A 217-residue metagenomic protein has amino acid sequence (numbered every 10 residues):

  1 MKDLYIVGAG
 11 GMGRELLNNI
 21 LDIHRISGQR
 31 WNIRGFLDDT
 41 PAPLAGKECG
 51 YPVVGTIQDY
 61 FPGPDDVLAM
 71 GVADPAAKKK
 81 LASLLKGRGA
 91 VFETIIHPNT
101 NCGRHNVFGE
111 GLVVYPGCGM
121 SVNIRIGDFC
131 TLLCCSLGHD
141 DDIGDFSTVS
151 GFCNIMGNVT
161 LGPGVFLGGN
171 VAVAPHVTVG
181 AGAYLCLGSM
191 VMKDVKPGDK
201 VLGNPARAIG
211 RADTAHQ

Functional and structural regions predicted by a protein language model:
K2-L21: Glycine-rich adenosine-cofactor-binding loop
I6-V7, L37, G71: Short hydrophobic segments within beta-strands
G11-M12, A76-A77, V107, M190: Short alpha-helical
M12, A42, R207: Conserved Rossmann-like nucleotide-cofactor binding loop
I20-H24, L85: Active-site catalytic pocket residues across diverse enzymes, especially alpha/beta-hydrolases
R25-A45: NAD(P)-binding Rossmann-fold cofactor-contacting core
P41-N101: Phosphate-bearing ligand-interacting subdomains that bind or position ATP/ADP/UDP/GDP/NAD(P) or nucleotide-linked
I95-I209: Structural signal for interior beta-strand "rungs" in well-ordered beta-sheet cores of soluble enzyme domains
